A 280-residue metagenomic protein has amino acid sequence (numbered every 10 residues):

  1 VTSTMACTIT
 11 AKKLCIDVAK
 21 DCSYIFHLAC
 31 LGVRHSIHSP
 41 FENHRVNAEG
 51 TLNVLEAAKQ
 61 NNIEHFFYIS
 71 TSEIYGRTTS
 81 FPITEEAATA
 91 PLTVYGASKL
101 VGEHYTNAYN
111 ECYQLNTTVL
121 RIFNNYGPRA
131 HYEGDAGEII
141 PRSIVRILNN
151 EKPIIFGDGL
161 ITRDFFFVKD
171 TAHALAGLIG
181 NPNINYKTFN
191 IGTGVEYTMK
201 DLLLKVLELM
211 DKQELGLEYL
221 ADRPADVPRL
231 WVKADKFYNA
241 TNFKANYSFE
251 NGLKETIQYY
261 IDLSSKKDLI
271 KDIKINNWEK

Functional and structural regions predicted by a protein language model:
V1-N125, Y247, E255, Y259-L263 (+1 more regions): N-terminal Rossmann-like NAD(P)+-binding domain of SDR-like oxidoreductases, especially those catalyzing
V33, P128, T193: Short, conserved catalytic or interaction motifs in soluble domains
R34-H35, S80, I144-V145, G180-N181: Short secondary-structure boundary/capping segments
S36-I37, R77-T79, R129, F165 (+1 more regions): Short glycine-/acidic-enriched loop or helix-start segments at secondary-structure transitions that form or flank
V101, Y105, Y109, I139 (+3 more regions): Hydrophobic alpha-helix immediately C-terminal to the catalytic Tyr-X-X-X-Lys motif of short-chain
Y132-I139: Conserved catalytic loops of nucleotide-sugar-dependent glycosyltransferases that act on lipid-linked
L148-K280: C-terminal substrate-binding subdomain of Rossmann-fold SDR/epimerase-dehydratase oxidoreductases
